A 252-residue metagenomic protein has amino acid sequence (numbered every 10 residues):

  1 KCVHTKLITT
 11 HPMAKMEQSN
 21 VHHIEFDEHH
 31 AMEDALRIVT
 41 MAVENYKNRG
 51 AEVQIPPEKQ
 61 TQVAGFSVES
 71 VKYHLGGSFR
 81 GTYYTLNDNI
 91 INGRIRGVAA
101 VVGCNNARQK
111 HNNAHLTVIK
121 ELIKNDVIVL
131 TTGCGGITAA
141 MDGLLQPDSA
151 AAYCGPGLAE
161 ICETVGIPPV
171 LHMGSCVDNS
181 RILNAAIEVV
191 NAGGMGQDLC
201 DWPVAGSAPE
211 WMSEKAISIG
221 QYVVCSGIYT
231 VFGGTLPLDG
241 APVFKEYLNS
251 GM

Functional and structural regions predicted by a protein language model:
K1-M252: Anaerobic metallocofactor- and corrinoid-dependent redox/one-carbon enzyme cores, especially those from methanogenesis
